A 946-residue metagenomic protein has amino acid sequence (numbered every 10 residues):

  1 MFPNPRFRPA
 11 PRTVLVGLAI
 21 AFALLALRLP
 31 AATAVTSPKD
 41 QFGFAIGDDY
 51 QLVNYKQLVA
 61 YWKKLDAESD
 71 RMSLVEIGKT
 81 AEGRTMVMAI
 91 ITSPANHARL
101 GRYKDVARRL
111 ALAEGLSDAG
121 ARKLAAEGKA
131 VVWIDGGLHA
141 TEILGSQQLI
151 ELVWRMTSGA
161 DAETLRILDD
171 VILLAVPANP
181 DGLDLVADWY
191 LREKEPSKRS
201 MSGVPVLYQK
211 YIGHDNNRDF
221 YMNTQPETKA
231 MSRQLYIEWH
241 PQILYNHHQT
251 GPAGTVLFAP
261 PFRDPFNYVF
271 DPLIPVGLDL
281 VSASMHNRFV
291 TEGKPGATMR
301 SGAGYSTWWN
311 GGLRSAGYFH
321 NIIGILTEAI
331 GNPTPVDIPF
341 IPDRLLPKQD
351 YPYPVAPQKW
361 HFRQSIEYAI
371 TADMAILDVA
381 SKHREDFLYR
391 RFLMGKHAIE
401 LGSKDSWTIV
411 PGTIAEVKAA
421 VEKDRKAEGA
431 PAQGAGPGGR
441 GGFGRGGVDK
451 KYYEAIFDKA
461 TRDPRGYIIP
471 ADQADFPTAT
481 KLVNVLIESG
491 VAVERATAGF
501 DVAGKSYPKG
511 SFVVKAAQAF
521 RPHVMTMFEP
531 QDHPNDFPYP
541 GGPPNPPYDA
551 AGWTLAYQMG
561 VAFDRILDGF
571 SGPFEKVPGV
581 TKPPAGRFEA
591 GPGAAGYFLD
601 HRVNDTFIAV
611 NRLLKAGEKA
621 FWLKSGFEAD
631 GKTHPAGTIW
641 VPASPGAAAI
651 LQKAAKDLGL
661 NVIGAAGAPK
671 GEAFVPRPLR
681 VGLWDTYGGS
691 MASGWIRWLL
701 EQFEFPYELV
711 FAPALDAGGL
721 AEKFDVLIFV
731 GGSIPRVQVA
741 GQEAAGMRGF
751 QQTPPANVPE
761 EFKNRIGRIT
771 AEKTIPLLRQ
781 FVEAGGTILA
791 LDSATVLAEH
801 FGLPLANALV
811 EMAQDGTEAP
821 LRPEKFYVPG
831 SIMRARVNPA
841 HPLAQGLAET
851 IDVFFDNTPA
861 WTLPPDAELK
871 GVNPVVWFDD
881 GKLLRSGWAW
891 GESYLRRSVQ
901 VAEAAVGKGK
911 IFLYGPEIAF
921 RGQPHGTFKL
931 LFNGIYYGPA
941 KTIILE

Functional and structural regions predicted by a protein language model:
M1-P11: N-terminal secretory signal peptides that target proteins for export/translocation
A10-T13, A435: Ala/Thr-enriched low-complexity intrinsically disordered regions
V16-R28: Bacterial N-terminal signal peptides
A32-V171, I212-G213, R218-D219, T224-P226 (+4 more regions): Intrinsic-disorder/low-complexity accessory segments
L168-L173, A178-F220: Divalent-metal coordination cores built from histidine and acidic residues
A175-P180, Y190, N246-G254, A794: Short, solvent-exposed turn/loop segments enriched in Gly/Ser/Thr/Pro and often Arg
D181-G182, G251-A253, P333, P735: Feature marks short, surface-exposed loop/turn motifs that line or immediately flank catalytic pockets and channel
L235-T250: Proline-aspartate-enriched helix->loop->beta-strand connector
